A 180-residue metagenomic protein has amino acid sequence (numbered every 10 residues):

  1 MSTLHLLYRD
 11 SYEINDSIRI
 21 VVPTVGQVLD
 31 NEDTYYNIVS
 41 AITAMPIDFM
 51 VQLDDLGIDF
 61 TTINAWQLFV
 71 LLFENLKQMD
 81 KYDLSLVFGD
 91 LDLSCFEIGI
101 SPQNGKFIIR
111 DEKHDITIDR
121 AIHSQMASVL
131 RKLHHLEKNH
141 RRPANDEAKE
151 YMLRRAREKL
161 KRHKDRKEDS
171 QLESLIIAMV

Functional and structural regions predicted by a protein language model:
M1-L76, S85-D92, S124-V180: An amphipathic, hydrophobic-aromatic interaction surface with interspersed Lys/Arg that forms lipid/phosphate-bearing
K77-S128: Long, mid-chain structured domain cores
